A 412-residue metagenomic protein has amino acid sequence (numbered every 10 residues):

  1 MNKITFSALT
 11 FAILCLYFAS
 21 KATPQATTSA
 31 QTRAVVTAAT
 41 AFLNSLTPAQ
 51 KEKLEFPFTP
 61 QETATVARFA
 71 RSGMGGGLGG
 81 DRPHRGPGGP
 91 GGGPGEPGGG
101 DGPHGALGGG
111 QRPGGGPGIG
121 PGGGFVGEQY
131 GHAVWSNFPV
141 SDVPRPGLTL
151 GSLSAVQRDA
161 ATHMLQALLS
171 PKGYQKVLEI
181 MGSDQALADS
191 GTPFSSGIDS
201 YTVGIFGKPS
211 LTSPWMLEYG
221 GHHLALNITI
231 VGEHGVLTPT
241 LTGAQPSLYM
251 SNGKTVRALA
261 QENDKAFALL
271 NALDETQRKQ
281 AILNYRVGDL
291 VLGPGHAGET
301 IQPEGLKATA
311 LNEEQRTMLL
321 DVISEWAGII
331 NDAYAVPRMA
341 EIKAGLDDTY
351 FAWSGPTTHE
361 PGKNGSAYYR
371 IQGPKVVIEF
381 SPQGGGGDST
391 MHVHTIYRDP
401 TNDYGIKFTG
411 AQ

Functional and structural regions predicted by a protein language model:
M1-L9: Bacterial N-terminal signal peptides that target proteins for export
A8-Y17: Bacterial N-terminal signal peptides
L16-T27: Bacterial Sec-dependent signal peptides at the C-terminal "C-region" and cleavage site
Q25-Q412: A cross-kingdom marker for long, charged
